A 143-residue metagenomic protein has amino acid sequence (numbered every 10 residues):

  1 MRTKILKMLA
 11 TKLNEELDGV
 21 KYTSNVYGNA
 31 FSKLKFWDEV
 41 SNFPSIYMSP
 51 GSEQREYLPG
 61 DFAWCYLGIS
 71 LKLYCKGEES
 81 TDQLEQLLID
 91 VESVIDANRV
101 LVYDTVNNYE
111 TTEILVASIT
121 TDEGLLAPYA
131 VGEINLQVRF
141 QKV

Functional and structural regions predicted by a protein language model:
M1-D38, F43-V143: Charged, amphipathic alpha-helical segments and their flanking helix caps
